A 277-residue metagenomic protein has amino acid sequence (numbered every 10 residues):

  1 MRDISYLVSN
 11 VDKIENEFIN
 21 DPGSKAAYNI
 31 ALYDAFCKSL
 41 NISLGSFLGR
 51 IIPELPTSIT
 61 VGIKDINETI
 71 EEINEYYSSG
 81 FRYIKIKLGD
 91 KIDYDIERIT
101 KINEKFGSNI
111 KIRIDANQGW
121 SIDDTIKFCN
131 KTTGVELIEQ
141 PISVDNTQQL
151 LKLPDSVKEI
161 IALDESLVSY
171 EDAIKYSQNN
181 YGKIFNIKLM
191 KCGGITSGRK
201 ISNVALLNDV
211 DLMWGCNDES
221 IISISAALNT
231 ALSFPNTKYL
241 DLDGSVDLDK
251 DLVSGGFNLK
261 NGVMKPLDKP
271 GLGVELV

Functional and structural regions predicted by a protein language model:
M1-L40: Metal- or metallocofactor-binding catalytic centers and their adjacent structured scaffolds across diverse enzyme
F36-C37, P154, A205, A231: A generic structural signal for well-ordered alpha-helical segments
K38-I63, R98: N-terminal small/glycine-rich loop or linker at the start of catalytic domains across soluble metabolic enzymes
I42, I59-E71, E75, I92 (+1 more regions): Active-site beta->alpha loop and helix N-cap motifs at the rims of alpha/beta catalytic domains
E54-E68, N117, S121, A162: Active-site mouth loops of central-metabolism enzymes
Y76-K87: Catalytic domains of carbohydrate-active enzymes, especially glycoside hydrolases
I86, I92-S225, K250-L252, L259: Catalytic core of soluble alpha/beta enzymes
N217-V277: Flexible C-terminal active-site loop/helix
